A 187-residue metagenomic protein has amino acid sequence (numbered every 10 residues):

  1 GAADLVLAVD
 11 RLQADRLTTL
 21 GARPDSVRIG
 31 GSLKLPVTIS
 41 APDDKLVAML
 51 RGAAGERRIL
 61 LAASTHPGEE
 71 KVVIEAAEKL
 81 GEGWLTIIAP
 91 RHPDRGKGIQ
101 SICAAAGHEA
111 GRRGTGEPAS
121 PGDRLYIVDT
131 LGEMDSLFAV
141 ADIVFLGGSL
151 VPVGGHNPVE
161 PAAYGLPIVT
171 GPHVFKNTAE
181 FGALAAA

Functional and structural regions predicted by a protein language model:
G1-A187: Nucleotide-activated sugar donor-binding and catalytic core shared by glycosyltransferases and related lipid-linked
